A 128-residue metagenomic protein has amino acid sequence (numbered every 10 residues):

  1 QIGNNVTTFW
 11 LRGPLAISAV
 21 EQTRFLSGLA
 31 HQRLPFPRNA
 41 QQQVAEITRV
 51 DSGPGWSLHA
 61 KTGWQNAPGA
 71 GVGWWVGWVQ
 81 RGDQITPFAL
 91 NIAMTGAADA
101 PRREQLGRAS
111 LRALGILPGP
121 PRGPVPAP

Functional and structural regions predicted by a protein language model:
Q1-H31: Mid-domain, small-residue-enriched loop/turn segments at the edges of structured enzyme/sensor domains
F25, L29-S57, K61-P128: Structured C-terminal helix/loop/strand segments within mature extracytoplasmic catalytic/sensor domains
